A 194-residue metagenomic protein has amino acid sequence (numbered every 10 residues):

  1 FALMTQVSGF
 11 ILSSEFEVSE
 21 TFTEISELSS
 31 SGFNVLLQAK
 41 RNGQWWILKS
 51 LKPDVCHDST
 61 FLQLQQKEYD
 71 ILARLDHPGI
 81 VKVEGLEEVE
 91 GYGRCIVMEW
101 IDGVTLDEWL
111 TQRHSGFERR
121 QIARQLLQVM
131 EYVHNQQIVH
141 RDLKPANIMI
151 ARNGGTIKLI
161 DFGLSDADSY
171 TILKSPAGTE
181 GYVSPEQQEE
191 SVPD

Functional and structural regions predicted by a protein language model:
V55-R74: AlphaC helix of the eukaryotic protein kinase fold
K82-Y92: Short beta-strand micro-motifs within the conserved protein kinase catalytic domain, predominantly in the N-lobe
G91-T105: Conserved short submotifs of the Hanks-type protein kinase catalytic core that shape the nucleotide-binding pocket
T105-S115: AlphaC helix of the protein kinase catalytic domain
I122-A123: Activation segment signature within eukaryotic-like protein kinase domains
Q128-I138: Protein kinase catalytic-loop region centered on the HRD/HxD motif
K174-E186: Conserved activation segment of eukaryotic-like protein kinases, specifically the C-terminal portion of the activation
